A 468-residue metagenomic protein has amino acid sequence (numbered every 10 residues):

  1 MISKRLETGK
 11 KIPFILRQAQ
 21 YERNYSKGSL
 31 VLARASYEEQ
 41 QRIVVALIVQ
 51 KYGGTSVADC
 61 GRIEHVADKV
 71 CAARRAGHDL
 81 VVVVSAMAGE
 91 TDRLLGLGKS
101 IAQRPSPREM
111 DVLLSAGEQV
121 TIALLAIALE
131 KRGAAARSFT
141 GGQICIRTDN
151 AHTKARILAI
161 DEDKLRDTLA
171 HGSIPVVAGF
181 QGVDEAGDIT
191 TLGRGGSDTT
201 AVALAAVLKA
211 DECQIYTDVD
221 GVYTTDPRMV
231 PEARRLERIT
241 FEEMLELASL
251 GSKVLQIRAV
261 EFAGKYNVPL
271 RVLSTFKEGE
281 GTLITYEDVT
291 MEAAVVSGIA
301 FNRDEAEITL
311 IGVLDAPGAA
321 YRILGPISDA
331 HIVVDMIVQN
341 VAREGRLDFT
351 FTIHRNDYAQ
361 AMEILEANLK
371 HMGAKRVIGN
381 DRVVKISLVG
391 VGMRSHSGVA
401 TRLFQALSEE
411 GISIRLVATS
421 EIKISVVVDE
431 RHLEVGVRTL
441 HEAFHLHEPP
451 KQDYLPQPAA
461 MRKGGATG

Functional and structural regions predicted by a protein language model:
M1-I43: Intrinsic disorder/low-complexity segments
I15, L32-V260, T352, V428-D429 (+2 more regions): Nucleotide/pyrophosphate-binding catalytic subdomain
A76, R132, Y266, A330 (+1 more regions): Conserved dinucleotide-binding and phosphotransfer motif residues
V84-D92, Y223, V272-D288, G345 (+1 more regions): Terminal amphipathic helices with adjacent charged low-complexity linkers/tails
A126, N267, R271-V272: Structured, non-catalytic alpha/beta "coupling" segments that mediate domain-domain communication and provide generic
E212-Y216, L270-V272, D335, R415-L416: Short hydrophobic alpha-helical runs that function as membrane-insertion/retention elements
A263: Acidic-aromatic/histidine active-site loop/patch
G281-G468: A conserved regulatory-domain signal marking ACT and ACT-like small-molecule sensing domains and adjacent regulatory
